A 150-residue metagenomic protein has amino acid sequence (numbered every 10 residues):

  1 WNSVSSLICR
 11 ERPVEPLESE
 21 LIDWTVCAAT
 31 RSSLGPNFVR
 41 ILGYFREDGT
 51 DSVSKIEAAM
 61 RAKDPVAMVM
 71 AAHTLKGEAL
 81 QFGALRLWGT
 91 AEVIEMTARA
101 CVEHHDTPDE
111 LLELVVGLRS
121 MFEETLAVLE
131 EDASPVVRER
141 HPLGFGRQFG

Functional and structural regions predicted by a protein language model:
W1-M70, T74-G150: Two-component system phosphorelay core
